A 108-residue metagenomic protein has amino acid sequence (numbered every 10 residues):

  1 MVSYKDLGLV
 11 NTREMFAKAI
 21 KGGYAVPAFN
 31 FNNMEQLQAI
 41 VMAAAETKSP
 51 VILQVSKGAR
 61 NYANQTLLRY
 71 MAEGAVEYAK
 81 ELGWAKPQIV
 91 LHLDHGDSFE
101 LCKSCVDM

Functional and structural regions predicted by a protein language model:
M1-P27, V76, E81-G83: N-terminal amphipathic alpha-helix/helix-capping segment at the start of soluble metabolic enzymes
V2-Y4, Y24-A25, Q54-Q65: Glycine-rich tight-turn/loop motif centered on a GG-T
L7-I20, F29-L53: N-terminal glycine-rich anion-binding loops that anchor highly charged ligand groups
E14, Q36, A59-M108: N-terminal active-site wall of soluble small-molecule enzyme domains
G22, E46-T47, Y78, M108: Short alpha-helical scaffold segments that flank and stabilize functional sites
Y24, V41-A43, L68: Generic ordered-secondary-structure signal
V26-N30, V51-V55, I89-H95: Hydrophobic faces of well-ordered beta-strands that scaffold small-molecule active sites in alpha/beta enzyme cores
